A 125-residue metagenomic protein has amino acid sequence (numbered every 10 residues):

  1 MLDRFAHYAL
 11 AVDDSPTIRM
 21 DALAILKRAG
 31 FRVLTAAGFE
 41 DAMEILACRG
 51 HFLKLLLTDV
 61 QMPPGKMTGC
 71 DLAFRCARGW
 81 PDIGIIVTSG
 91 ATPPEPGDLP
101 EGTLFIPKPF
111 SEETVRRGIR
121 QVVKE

Functional and structural regions predicted by a protein language model:
M1-L10, P16-A24, A29, A47 (+5 more regions): Non-catalytic signal-transmission and effector/linker regions of two-component phosphorelay proteins
T35, P64-K66: Residue-level signal for the "D+5" position in two-component response regulator receiver
T35-L55: Acidic, metal-coordinating helix/loop segments flanking the phosphotransfer/catalytic sites of two-component signaling
M43, K66-D82: Short amphipathic alpha-helix used as the core "switch/output" element in two-component signaling
D59-Q61: Active-site residues of response regulator receiver
T88-S89: Hydrophobic/aromatic residues positioned on beta-strands within the core alpha/beta folds
G97-P107: As written
